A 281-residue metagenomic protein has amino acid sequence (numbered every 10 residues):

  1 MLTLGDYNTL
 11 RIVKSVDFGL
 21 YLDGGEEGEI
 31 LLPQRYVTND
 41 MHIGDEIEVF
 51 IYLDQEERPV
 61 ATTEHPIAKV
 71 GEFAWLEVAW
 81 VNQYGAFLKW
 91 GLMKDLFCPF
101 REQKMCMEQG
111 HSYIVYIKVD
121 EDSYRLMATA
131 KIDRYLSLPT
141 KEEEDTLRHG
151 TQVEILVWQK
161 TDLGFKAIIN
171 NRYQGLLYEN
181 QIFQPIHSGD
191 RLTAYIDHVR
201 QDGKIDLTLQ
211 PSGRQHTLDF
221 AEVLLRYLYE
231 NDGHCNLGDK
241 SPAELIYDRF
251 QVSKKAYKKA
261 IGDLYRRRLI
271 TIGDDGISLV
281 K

Functional and structural regions predicted by a protein language model:
M1-K281: Single-stranded RNA-binding regions, centering on S1/OB-family and related RNA-binding modules
